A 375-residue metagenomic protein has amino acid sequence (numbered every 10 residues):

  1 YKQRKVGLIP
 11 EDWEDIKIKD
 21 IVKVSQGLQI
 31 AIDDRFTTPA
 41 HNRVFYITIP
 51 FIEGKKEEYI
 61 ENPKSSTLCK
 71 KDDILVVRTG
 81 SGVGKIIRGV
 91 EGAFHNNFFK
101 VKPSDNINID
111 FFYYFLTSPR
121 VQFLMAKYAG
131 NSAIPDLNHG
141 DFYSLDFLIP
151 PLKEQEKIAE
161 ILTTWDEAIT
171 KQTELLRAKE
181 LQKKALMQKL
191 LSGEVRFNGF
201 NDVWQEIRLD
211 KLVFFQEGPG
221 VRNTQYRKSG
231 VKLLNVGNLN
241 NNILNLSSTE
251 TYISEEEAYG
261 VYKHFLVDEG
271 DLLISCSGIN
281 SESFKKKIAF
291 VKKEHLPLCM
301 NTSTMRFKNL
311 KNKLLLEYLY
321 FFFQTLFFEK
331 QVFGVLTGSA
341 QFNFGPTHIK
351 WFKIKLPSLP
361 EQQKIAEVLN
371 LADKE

Functional and structural regions predicted by a protein language model:
Y1-E11, T164-E167, K171-I207: Short amphipathic coiled-coil heptad-repeat segments
K2, L28, T79, G92-F99 (+6 more regions): A short glycine-rich beta-alpha junction/loop motif
K2-Q29, S144, L152, N198-G220 (+1 more regions): Non-catalytic DNA-recognition/assembly elements of restriction-modification systems
Q3, K19-F36, N42-K71, F94 (+2 more regions): Sequence-specific dsDNA recognition surfaces
T48-G54, Y59, P63-V121, N235-V236 (+2 more regions): A short beta-sheet element
S65, R177-L181, K374: Amphipathic alpha-helical signal-transduction/coupling segments on the cytosolic side of membrane proteins
V76-V77, T170, S275, E367 (+1 more regions): A generic structural signal for residues embedded in beta-strands
P151-I158, L162-W165, S358-E375: Extended amphipathic alpha-helical segments enriched in small hydrophobics
